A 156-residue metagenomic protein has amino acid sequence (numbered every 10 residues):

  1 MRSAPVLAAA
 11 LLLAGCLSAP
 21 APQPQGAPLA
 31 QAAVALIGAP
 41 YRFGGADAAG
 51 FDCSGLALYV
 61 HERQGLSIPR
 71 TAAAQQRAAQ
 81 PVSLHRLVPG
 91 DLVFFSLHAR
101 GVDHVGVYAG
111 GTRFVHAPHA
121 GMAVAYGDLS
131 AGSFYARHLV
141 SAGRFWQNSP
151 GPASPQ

Functional and structural regions predicted by a protein language model:
R2-A9: Sec-dependent signal peptide recognition, specifically the positively charged N-region followed immediately by
L12-G15: C-terminal motif of bacterial Sec signal peptides marking the signal peptidase cleavage site
L17-S18, P24, Q31, A39 (+4 more regions): Aromatic- and glycine-rich peptidoglycan recognition patches
V34: Mature N-terminal segment immediately following signal peptide/propeptide cleavage in secreted/periplasmic
A39-P89: Catalytic cysteine-centered active-site loop
G90-L92, T112: Structural motif
